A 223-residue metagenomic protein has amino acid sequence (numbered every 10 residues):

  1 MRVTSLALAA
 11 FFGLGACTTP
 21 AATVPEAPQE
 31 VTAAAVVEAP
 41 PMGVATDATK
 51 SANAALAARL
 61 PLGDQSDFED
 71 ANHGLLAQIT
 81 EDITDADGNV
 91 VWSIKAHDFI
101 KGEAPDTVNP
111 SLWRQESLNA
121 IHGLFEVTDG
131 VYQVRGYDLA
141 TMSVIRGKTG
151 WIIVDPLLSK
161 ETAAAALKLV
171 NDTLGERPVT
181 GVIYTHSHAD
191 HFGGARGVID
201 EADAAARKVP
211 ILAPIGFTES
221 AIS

Functional and structural regions predicted by a protein language model:
R2-A9: Sec-dependent signal peptide recognition, specifically the positively charged N-region followed immediately by
L14-A16: C-terminal motif of bacterial Sec signal peptides marking the signal peptidase cleavage site
T18-P20: Bacterial signal peptide processing site
V24-I121: N-terminal pre-domain segments of enzymes
S117-R177: Conserved beta-strand hairpin/beta-sheet module of binuclear metal-dependent hydrolase folds, prominently
D138-T141, L158-E161, H186-H191, F217-E219: Solvent-exposed loop/turn segments at secondary-structure junctions within structured extracellular/periplasmic domains
T149-G150, K160-I211: Active-site metal-binding motif and surrounding structural segment of the metallo-beta-lactamase
R207-S223: His/Asp/Glu-rich metal-coordinating catalytic cores of metallo-dependent phosphodiesterases/hydrolases acting on
